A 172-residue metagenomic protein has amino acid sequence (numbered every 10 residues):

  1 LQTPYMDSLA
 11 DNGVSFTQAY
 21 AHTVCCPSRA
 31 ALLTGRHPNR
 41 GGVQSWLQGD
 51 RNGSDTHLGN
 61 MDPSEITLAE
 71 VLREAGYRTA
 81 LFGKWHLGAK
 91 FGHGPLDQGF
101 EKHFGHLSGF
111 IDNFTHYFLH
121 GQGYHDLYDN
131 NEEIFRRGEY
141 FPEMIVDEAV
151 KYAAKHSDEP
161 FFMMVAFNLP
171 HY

Functional and structural regions predicted by a protein language model:
L1-Y172: Formylglycine-dependent sulfatase
